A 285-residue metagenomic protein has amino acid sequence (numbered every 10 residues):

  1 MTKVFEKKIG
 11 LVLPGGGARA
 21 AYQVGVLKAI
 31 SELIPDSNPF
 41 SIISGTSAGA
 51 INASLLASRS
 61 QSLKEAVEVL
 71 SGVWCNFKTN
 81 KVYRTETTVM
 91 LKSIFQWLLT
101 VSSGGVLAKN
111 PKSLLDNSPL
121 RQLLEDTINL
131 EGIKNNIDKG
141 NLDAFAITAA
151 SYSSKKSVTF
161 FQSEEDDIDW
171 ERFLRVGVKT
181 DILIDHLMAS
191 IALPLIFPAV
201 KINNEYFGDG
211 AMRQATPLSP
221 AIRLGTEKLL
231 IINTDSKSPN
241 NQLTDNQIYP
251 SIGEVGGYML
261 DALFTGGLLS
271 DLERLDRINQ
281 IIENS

Functional and structural regions predicted by a protein language model:
M1-T2, G104, P111, L130 (+4 more regions): Intrinsically disordered, low-complexity regions
M1-V4, N136-D138: Short boundary motifs at domain starts and secondary-structure transition points
V4-V12, G17-L114, S118, Q122-L124 (+5 more regions): Patatin-like phospholipase
E32-S37, G132-I137, S285: Alpha-helix termini
A48, T234-K237: An acidic- and aromatic-residue-enriched active-site/binding cleft used to recognize and process polar
V73-N76, W97, L123, T127 (+5 more regions): Residues that form generic nucleotide/phosphate-binding pockets
T87-I232, P239: Active-site-adjacent alpha/beta core region of enzyme catalytic domains
T244-S285: Terminal low-complexity/disordered tails
